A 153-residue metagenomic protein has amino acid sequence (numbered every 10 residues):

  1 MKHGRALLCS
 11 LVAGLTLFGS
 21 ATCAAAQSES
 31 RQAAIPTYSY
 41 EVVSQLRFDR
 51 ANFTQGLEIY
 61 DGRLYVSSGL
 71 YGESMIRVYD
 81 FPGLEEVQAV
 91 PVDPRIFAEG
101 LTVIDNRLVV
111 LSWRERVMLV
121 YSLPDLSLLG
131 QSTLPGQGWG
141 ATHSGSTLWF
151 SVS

Functional and structural regions predicted by a protein language model:
M1-L11: Bacterial N-terminal signal peptides that target proteins for export
C9-S20: Bacterial N-terminal signal peptides
R31-A51, F81-E85: A short helix->beta-strand "capping" segment at the edge of beta-propeller domains
V43-M75, V90-T102: Beta-strand-rich domains and repeat architectures in extracellular enzymes and scaffolds, especially beta-propellers
D61-G62, D105-N106, G145-S146: Short coil/turn segments that connect the beta-strands within blades of beta-propeller domains
V66-L70, V103, L108-E115, F150-S153: Conserved beta-strand positions in repeat-built beta-propeller and related beta-rich domains
D80-L84, S122-L126: Short loop/turn segments that connect beta-strands within beta-propeller blades
